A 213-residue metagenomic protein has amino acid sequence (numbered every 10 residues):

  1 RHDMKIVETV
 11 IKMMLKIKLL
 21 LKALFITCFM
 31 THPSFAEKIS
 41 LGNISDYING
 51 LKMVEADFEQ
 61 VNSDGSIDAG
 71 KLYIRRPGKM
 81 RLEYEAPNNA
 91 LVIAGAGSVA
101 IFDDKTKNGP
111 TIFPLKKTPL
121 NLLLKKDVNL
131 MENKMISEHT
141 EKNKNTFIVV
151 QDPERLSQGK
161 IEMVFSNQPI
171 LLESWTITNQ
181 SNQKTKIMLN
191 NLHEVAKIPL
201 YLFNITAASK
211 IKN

Functional and structural regions predicted by a protein language model:
V7-L21: Bacterial N-terminal signal peptides that target proteins for export
K22-T31: Bacterial N-terminal signal peptides
H32-A36: Sec/Tat signal peptide C-region and signal peptidase I cleavage site
D46-G65: A short, Trp-centered hydrophobic/proline-enriched beta-strand micro-motif
F58, M80-Y84, V99-F102, I148 (+1 more regions): Short hydrophobic/aromatic-rich beta-strand segments that constitute the beta-sheet cores of beta-sandwich/beta-barrel
N62-D64, K105-K107, S181: Solvent-exposed strand-loop boundary residues in beta-sheet-rich modules
K71-L122, T185: An acidic-aromatic
E132-K212: Gly/Pro-enriched, hydrophobic low-complexity segments that function as extracytoplasmic propeptides/linkers
